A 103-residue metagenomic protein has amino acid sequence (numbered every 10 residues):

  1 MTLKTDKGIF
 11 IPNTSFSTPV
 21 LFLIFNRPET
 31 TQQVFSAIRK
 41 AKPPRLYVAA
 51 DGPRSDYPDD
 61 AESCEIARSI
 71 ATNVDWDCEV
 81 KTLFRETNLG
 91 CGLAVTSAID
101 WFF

Functional and structural regions predicted by a protein language model:
T2-F103: An acidic/histidine-cluster motif and surrounding catalytic segment that typifies divalent-metal-assisted enzyme active
